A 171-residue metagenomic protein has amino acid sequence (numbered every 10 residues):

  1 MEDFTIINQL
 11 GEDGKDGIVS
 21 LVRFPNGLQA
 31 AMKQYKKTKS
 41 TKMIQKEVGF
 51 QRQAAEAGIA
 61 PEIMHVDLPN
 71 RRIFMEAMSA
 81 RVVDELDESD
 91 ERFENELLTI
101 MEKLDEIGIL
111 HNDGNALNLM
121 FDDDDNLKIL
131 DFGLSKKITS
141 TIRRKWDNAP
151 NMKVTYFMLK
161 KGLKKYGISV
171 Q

Functional and structural regions predicted by a protein language model:
I6-K46, R52: ATP-binding glycine-rich loop module of kinase domains
L21-F24, Q34, H65, M75-A77 (+1 more regions): Conserved hydrophobic "DFG−1" position in protein kinase catalytic cores
G49-A60: Structural motif at the C-terminus of the N-lobe alphaC helix and the adjacent alphaC-beta4 loop of the Hanks-type
G58-E94: Conserved structural core of kinase catalytic domains
I100-L104: Conserved hydrophobic alpha-helix
E106-F121: Catalytic-loop of the protein kinase fold
D122-Q171: C-lobe/activation-segment region of protein kinase-like
